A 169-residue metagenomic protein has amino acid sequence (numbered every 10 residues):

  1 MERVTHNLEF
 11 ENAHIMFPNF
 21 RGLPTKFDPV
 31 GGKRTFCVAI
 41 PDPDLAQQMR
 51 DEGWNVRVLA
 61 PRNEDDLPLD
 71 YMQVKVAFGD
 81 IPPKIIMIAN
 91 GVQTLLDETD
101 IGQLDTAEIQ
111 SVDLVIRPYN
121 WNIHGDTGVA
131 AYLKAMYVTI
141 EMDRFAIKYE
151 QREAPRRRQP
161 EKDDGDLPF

Functional and structural regions predicted by a protein language model:
M1-P82: OB-fold ssDNA-binding interfaces and closely related basic DNA-contact patches used across DNA replication/repair
M1-V4, M142-F169: Acidic, gly/ser/pro-rich intrinsically disordered tails
C37-A39, V115-R117, Y137: Residue-level recognition of well-ordered beta-strand positions that form the cores of beta-sheet-rich folds across
P41, G79, R117-W121, E141: Beta-hairpin (beta-strand-turn-beta-strand) motif
Q73-P82, M87-I101: A beta-strand/beta-hairpin structural motif
G91-V112, Y119-A130: Exposed beta-sheet edge/beta-hairpin loop segments within beta-rich domains
I123-R144: OB-fold/S1-family single-stranded nucleic acid-binding modules
